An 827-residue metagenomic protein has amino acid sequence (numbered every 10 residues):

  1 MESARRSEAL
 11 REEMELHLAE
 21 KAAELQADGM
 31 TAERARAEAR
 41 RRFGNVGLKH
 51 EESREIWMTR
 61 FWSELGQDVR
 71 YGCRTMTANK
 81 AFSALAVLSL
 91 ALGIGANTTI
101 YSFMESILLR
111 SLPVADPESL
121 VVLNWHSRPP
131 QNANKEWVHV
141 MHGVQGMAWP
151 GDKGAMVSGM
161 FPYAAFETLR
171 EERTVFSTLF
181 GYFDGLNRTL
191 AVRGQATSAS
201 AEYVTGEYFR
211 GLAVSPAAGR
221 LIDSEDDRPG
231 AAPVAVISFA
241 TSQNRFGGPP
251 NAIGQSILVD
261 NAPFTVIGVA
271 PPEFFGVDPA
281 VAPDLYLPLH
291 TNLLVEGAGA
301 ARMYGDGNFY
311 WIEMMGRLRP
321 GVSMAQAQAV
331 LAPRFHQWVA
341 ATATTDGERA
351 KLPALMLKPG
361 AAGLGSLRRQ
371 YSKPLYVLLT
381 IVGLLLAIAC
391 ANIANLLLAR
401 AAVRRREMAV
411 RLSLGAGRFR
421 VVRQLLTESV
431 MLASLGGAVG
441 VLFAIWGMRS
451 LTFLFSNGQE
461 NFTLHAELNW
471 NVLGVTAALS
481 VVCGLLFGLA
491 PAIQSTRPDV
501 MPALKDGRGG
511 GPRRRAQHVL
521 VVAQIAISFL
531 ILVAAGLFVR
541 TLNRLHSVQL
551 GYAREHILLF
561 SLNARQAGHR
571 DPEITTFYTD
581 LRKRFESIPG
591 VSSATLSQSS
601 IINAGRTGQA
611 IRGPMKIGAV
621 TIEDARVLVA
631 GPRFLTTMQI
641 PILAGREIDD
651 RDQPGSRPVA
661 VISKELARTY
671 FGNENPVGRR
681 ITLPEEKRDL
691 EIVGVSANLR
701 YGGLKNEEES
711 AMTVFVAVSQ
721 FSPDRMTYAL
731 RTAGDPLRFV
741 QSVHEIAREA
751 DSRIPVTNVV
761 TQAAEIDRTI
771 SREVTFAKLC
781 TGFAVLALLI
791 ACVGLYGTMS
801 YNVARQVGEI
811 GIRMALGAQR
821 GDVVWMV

Functional and structural regions predicted by a protein language model:
M1-L88, N132, V157, R317 (+4 more regions): Negatively charged linear elements and acidic catalytic determinants
A22-R36, R40, T265-G276, L293-R369 (+3 more regions): "Rare, low-scoring activations can occur in soluble or secreted enzymes where short amphipathic helices or signal
A23, R36-R42, V46-E52, N97-I253 (+11 more regions): Structured, solvent-exposed hinge/loop segments at the ends of secondary-structure elements
E52-A84, G363-L367, L396-R423, T427 (+2 more regions): Alpha-helical transmembrane segments of integral membrane proteins
A81-I107, S111-D116, A389-C390, A433-A438 (+2 more regions): Short, strongly hydrophobic transmembrane alpha-helices
R368-L384, N471-V475, I770-A787: N-terminal membrane-entry
A389-A433, V793-V827: Interfacial "coupling" helices/loops that link adjacent transmembrane helices in transporter permeases
S742, I746, A750-V827: C-terminal transmembrane helical bundles of large multi-pass transporters and their helix-start/helix-kink determinants
